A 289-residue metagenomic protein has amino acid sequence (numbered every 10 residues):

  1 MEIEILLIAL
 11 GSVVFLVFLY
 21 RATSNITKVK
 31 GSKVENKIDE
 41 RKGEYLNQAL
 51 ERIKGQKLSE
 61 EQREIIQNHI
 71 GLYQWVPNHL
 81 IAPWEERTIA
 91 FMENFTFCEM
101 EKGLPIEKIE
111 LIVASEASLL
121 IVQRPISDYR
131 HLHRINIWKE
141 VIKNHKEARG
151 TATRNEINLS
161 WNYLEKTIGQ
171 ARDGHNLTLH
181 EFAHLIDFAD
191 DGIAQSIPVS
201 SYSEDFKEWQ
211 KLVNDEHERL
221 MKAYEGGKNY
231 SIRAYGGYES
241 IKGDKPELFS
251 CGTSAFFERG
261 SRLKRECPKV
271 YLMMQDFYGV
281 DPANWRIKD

Functional and structural regions predicted by a protein language model:
M1-S12: Feature marks short, highly hydrophobic, charge-poor N-terminal signal-anchor/signal peptide-like helices that anchor
E2, A114-Q123, E140-T153, Y163 (+2 more regions): Metalloprotease/metallohydrolase-associated module, dominated by Zn2+-dependent proteases
V14-I26: Alpha-helical transmembrane segments
N25-E93, C98-E99: N-terminal topogenic membrane-targeting module
P77, D173-D191, S250: Active-site recognition of the HExxH zinc-binding catalytic motif
E85-N158, K166-I168: Auxiliary, metal-adjacent structural segments of Zn-dependent hydrolase domains
W161-L179: Short pre-active-site segment immediately N-terminal to the catalytic Zn-binding motif
